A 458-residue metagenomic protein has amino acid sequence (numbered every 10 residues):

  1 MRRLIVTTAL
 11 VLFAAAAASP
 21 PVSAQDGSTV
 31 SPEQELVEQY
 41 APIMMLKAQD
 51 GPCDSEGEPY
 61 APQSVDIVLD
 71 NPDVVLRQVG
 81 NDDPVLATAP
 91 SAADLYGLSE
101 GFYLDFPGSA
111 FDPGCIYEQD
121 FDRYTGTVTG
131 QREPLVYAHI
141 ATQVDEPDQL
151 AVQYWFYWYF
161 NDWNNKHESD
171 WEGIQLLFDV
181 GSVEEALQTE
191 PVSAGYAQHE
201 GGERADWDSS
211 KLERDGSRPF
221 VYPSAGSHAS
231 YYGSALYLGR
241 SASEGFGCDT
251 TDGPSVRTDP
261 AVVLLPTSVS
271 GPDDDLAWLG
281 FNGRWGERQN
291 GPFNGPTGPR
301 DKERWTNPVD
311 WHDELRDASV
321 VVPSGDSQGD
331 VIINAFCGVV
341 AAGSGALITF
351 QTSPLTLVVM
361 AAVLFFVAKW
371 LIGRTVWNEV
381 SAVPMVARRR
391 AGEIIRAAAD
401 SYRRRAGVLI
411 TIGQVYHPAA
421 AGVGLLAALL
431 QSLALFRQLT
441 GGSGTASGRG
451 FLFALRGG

Functional and structural regions predicted by a protein language model:
R2-A9, M360: Sec-dependent signal peptide recognition, specifically the positively charged N-region followed immediately by
T7-A17: Bacterial N-terminal signal peptides
A15-D26, L426, L430-A434: C-terminal region of N-terminal signal peptides and the immediate post-cleavage residues of exported proteins
Q25-D170, S182-A335: A domain-level signal for the mature, folded cores of soluble proteins
L177-G181: Short beta-strand micro-motifs enriched in acidic
A335-G458: Hydrophobic alpha-helical membrane segments
